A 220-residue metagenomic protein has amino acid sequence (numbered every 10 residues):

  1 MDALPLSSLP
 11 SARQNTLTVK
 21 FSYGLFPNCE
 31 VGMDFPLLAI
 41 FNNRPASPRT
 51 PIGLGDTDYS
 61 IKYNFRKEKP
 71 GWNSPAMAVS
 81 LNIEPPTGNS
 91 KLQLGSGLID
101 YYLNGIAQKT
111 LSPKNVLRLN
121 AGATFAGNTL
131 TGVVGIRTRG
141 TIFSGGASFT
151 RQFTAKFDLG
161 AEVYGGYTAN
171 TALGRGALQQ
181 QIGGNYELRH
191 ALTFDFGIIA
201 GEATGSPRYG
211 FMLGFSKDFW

Functional and structural regions predicted by a protein language model:
M1-W220: Transmembrane beta-barrel domains of Gram-negative outer membranes and organellar outer membranes
